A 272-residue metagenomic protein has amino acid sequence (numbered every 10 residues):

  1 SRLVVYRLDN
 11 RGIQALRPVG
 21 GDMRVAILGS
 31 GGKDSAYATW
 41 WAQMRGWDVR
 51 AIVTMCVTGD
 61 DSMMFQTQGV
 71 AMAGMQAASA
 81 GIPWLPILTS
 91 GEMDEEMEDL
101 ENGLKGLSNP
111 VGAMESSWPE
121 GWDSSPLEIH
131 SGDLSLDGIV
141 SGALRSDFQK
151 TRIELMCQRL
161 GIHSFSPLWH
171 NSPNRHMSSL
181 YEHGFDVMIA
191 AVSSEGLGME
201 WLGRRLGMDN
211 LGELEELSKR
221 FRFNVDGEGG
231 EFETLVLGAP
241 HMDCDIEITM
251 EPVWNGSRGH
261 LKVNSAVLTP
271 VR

Functional and structural regions predicted by a protein language model:
S1-D22: N-terminal amphipathic/basic-hydrophobic helices that include classical n-h-c signal peptides and signal-anchor
R11, C56, N255-R258: Intrinsic-disorder/low-complexity loop/linker signature
A15-A190, R220: ATP-dependent adenylation/nucleotidyltransferase module used to activate substrates
D22-R24, Q76, I82, S116-P126 (+5 more regions): ATP/NTP-dependent adenylation/nucleotidyl-transfer catalytic domains that generate, transfer, or process NMP-activated
